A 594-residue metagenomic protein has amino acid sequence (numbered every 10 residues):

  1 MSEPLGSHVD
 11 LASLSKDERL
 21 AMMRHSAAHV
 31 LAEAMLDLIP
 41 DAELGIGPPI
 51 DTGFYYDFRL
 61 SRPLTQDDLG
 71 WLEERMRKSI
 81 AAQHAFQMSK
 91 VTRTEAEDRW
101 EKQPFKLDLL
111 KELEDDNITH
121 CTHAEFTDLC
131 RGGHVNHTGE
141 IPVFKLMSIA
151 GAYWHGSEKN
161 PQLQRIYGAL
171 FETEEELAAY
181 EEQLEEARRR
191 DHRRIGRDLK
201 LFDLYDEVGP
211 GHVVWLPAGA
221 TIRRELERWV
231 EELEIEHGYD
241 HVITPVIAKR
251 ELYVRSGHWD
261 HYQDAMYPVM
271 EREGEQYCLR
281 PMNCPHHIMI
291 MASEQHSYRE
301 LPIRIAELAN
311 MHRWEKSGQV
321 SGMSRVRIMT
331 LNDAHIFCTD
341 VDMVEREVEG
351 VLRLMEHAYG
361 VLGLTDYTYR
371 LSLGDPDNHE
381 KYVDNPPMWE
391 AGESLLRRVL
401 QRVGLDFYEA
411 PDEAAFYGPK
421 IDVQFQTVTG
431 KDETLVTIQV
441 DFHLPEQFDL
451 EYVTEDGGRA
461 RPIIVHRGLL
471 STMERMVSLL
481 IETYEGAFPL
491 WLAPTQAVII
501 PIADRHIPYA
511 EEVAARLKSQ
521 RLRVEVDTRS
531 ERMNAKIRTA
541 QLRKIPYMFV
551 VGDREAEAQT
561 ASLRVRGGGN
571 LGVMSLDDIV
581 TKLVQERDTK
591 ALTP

Functional and structural regions predicted by a protein language model:
M1-E43, D51, D57-P594: NTP/phosphate- and nucleic-acid-binding module
P48: Structural signature of FAD isoalloxazine-binding scaffolds in flavoprotein oxidoreductases
